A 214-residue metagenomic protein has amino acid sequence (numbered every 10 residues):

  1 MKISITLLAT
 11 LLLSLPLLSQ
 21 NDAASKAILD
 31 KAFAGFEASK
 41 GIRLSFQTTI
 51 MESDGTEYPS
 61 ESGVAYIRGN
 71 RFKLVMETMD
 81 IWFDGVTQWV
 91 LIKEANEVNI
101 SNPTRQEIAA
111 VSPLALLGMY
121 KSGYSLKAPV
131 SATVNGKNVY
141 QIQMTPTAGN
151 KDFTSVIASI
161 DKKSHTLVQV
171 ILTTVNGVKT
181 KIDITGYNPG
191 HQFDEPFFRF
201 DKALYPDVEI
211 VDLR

Functional and structural regions predicted by a protein language model:
M1-I5: Positively charged n-region of N-terminal signal peptides that target proteins for export
T6-P16: Bacterial N-terminal signal peptides
L15-T56, N70-R71, L204, E209-R214: N-terminal leader/targeting segments and the immediate start of mature chains
T48, K93, I171-T174: Beta-turn initiation residues at beta-strand->coil junctions
S62-V111, T180-K181: An acidic-aromatic
P103-N138: Flexible, surface-exposed loop/linker segments and immediately adjacent secondary-structure boundaries
K127-P206, I210-R214: Gly/Pro-enriched, hydrophobic low-complexity segments that function as extracytoplasmic propeptides/linkers
